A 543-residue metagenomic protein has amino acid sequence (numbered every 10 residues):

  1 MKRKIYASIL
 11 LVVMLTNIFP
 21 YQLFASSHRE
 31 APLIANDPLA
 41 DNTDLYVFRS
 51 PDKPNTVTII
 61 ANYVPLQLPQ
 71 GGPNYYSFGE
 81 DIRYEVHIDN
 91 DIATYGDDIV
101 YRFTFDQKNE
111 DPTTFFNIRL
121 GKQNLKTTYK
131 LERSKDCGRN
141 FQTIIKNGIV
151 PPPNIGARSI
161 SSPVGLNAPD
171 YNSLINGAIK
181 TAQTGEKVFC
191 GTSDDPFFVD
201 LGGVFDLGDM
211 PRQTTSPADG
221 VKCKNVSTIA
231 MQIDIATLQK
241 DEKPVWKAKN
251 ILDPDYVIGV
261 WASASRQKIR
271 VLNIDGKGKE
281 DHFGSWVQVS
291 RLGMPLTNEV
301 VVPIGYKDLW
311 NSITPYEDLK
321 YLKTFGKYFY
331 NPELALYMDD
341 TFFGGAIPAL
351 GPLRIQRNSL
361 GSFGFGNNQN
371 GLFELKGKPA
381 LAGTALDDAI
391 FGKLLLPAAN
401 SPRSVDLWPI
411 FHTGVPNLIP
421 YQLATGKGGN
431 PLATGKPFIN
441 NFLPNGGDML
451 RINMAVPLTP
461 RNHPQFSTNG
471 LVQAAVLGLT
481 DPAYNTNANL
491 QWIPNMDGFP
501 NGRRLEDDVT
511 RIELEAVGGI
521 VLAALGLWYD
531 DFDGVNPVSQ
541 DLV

Functional and structural regions predicted by a protein language model:
M1-I9: Bacterial N-terminal signal peptides that target proteins for export
M1-K2, M14-L15, V260: Generic low-polarity alpha-helical segments
I9-I18: Bacterial N-terminal signal peptides
L23-V543: Surface-exposed extracytoplasmic segments
